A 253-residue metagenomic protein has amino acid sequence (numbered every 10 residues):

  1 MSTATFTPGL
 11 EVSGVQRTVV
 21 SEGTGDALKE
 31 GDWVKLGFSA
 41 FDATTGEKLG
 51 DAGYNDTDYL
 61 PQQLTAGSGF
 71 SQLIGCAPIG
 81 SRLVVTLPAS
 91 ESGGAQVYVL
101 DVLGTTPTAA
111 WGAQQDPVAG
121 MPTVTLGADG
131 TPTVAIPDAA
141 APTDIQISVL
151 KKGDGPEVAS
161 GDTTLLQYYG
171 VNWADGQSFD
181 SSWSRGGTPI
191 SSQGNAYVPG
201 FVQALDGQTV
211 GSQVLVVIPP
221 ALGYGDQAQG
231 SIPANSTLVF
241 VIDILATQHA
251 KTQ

Functional and structural regions predicted by a protein language model:
M1-Q253: Cross-family detector of peptidyl-prolyl cis-trans isomerase
